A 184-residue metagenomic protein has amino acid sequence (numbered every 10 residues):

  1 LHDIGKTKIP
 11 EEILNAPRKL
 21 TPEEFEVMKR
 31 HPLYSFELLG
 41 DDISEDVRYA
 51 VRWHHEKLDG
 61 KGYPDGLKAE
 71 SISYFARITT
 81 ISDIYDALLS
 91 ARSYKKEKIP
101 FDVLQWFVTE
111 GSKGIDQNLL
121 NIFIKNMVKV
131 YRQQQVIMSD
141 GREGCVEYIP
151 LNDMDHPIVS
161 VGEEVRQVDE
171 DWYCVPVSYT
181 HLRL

Functional and structural regions predicted by a protein language model:
L1-S178: Histidine- and acidic-residue-rich, metal-dependent catalytic cores
T180-L184: Conserved small/polar residues in nucleotide/adenosyl-binding loops
